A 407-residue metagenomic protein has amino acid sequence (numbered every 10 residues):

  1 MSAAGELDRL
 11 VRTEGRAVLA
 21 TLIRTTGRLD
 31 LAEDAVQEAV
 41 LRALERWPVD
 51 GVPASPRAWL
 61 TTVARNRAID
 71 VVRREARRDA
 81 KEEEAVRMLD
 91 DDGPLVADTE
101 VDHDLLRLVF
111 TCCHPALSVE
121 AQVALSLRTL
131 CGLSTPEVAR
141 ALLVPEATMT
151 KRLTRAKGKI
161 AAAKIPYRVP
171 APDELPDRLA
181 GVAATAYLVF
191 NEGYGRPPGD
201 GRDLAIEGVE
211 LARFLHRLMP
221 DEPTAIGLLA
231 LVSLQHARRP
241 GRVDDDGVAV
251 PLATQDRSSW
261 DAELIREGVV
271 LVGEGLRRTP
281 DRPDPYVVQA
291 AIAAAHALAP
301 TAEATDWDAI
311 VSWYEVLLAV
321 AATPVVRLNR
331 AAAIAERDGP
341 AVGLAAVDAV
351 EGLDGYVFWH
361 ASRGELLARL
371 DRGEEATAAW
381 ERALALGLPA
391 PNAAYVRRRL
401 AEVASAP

Functional and structural regions predicted by a protein language model:
M1-A20, D30, L175-A184: A short, charge-rich alpha-helical start-of-domain segment used by transcription regulators
L10-L29, R42-R46, C112-H114, G195 (+1 more regions): Amphipathic, Lys/Arg- and hydrophobic-enriched alpha-helical face
V18, L22, L60, A64-V72: Hydrophobic-face residues of short alpha-helical interaction/recognition segments
D34-L41, E45, A54-N66, K151: Structural recognition of an alpha-helix C-terminal capping motif at a helix-to-coil junction
G51, R65-E83: Arg/Lys-rich amphipathic alpha helix in sigma70-family domain 2
E82-T135, V144-E315: Amphipathic helix-loop-helix modules that constitute alpha-helical solenoid scaffolds
S233, A294-L298, I334-A335, L367 (+1 more regions): Residue at a conserved register position within TPR or TPR-like alpha-solenoid repeats
